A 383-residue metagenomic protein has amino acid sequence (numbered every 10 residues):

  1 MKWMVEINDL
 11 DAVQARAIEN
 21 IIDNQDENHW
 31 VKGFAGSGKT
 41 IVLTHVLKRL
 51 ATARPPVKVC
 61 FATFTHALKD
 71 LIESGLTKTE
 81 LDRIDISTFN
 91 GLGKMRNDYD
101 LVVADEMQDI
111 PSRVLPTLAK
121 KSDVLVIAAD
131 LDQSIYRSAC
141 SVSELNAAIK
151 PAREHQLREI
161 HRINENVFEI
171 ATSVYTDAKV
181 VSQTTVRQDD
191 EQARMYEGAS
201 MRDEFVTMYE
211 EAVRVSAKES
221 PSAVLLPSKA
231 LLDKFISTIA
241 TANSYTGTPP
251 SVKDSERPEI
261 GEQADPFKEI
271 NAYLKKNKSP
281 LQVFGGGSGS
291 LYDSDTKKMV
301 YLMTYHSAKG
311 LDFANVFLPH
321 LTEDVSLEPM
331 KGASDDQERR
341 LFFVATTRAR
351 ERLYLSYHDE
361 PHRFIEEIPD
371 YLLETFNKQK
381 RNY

Functional and structural regions predicted by a protein language model:
K2-E27, V114: N-terminal pre-P-loop "Q-motif" helix
N24-V46: Walker A/P-loop
S37, H66, D85-F89, G93 (+5 more regions): Core RecA-like ATPase module of SF1/SF2 helicases and allied nucleic-acid translocases
C60-D100: Inter-Walker segment of RecA-like/P-loop motor cores
F61, V124-D130, Q156, L355: Structural recognition of the conserved hydrophobic beta-strand(s) that form the central parallel beta-sheet of P-loop
D98-V114, L125-A128, D132-Y136: SF2 helicase catalytic motif II
Q133-R137, E144-D190: Conserved coupling/interface region of RecA-like P-loop/ASCE motor cores
M195-S220: Conserved interdomain hinge at the start of the Helicase C-terminal
